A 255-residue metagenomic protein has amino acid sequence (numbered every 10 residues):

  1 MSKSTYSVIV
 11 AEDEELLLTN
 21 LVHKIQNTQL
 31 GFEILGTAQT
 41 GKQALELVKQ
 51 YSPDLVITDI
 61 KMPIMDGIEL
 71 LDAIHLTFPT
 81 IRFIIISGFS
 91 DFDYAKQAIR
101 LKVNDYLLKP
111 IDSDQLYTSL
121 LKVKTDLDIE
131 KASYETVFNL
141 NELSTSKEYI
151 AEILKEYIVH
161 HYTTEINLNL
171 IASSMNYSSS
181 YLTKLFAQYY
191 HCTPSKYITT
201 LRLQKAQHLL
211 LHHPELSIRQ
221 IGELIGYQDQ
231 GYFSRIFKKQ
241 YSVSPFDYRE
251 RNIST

Functional and structural regions predicted by a protein language model:
T5-L17, L21-V22: Conserved acidic segment of CheY-like receiver
A11-E12, A38, V56: Conserved sequence signature across two-component system core domains
L35-K42: Conserved Asp/Asn-Gly motif in the active-site loop of CheY-like receiver
L45-E130: CheY-like receiver
T125-A151: CheY-like receiver
L154-I166, F186, Y190, Q207-S217 (+2 more regions): Basic, amphipathic alpha-helical hairpins
Y189-I225, R251-T255: Terminal helix-turn-helix DNA-binding modules in bacterial transcription factors
H213-Y248: Sequence-specific DNA-binding recognition helix
